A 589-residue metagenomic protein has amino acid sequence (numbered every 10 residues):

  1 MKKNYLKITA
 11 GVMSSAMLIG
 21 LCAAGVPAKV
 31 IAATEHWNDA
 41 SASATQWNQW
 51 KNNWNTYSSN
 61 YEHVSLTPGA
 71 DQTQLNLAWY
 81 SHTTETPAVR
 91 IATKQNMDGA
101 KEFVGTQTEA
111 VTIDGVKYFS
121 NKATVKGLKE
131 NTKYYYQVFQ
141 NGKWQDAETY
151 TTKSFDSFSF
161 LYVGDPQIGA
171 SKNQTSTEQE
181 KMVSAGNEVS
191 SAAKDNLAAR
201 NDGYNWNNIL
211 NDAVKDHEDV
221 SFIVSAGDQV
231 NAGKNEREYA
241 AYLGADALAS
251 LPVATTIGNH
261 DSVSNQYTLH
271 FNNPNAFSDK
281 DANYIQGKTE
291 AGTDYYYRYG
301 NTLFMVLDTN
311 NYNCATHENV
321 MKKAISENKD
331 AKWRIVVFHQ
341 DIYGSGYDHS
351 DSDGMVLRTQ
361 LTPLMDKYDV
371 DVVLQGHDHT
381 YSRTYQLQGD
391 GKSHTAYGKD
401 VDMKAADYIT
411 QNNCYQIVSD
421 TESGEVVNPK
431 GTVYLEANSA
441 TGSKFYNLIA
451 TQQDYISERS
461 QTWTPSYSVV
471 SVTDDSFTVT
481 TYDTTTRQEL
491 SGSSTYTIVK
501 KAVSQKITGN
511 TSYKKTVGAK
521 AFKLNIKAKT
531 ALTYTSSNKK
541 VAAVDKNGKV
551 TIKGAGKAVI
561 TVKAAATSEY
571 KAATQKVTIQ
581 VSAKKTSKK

Functional and structural regions predicted by a protein language model:
I19-W37: Sec-dependent signal peptide cleavage junction
E35-I257, S262-K288, V320-K323, G354-K367: Divalent metal-dependent phosphoesterase catalytic cores across multiple superfamilies
T73-L77, R334, K520-F522: Structural beta-strand segments of beta-rich domains
T132-Y134, S466, G556-I560: Exposed beta-strand face motif in extracellular beta-rich ectodomains
F139-N141, Y482-T484, K563-T567: Beta-strand-rich extracellular modules
G142-Q145, R487-L490, S568-T574: Short, exposed coil/turn segments at beta-strand boundaries within extracellular/luminal domains
A249-Q286, A291-T293, L303, C314-T316 (+2 more regions): Long, structured stretches of catalytic cores involved in phosphate-ester chemistry, encompassing
K501-K589: Extracytoplasmic soluble-region selector
